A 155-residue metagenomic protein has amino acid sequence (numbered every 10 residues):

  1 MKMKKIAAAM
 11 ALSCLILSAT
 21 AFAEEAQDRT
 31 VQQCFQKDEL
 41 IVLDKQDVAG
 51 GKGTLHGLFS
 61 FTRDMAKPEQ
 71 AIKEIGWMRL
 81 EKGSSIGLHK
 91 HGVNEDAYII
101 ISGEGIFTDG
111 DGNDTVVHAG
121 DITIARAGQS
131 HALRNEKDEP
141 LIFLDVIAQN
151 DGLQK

Functional and structural regions predicted by a protein language model:
M1-A9: Bacterial N-terminal signal peptides that target proteins for export
A9-S18: Bacterial N-terminal signal peptides
F22-I72, G87, Q154-K155: A short, N-terminal "cap"/entry segment at the start of jelly-roll beta-barrel domains of the cupin/DSBH fold
F61-D64, G76-H91, A127: Conserved short histidine dyad/triad with adjacent acidic residue
P68-Q70, I86-H91, D109, R134-N135: Short histidine-centered beta-strand/loop micro-motifs that create catalytic or ligand/metal-coordination sites
Q70, A127-L153: Ligand-binding loop in jelly-roll beta-barrel domains
W77-E81, G92-F107: Short, conserved beta-strand element in jelly-roll/cupin
G112-A127: Short acidic-glycine-tyrosine-enriched beta hairpin
